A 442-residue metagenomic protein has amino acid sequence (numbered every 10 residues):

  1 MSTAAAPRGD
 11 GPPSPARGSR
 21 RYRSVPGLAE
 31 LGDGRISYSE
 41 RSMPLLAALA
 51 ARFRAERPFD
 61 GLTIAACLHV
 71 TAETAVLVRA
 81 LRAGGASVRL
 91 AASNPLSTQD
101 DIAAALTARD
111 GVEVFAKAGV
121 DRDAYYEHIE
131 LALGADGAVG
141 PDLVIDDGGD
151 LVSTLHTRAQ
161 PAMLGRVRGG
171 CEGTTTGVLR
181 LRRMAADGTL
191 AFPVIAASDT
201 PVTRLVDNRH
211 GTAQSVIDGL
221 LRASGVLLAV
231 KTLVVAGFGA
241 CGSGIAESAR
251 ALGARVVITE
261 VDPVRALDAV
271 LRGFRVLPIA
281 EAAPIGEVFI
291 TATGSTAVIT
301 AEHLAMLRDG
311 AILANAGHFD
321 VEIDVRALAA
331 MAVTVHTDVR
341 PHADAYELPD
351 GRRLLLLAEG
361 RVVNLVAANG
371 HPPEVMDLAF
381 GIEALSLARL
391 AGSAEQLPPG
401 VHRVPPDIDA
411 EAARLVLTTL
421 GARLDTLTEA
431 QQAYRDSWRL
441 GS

Functional and structural regions predicted by a protein language model:
P15-F59, A92-K231: Glycine/serine-rich phosphate-binding loop and adjoining beta1-alpha1 elements at the start of nucleotide-handling
P15-G18, G27-L45, F59-T63, T71 (+4 more regions): Adenosine-phosphate binding glycine-rich loop
A51, R82, D136, G140-P141 (+4 more regions): Rossmann-fold NAD(P) dinucleotide-binding segment
L68-V78, G84-G85, D207, G211-T296: Glycine-rich phosphate/diphosphate-binding loop of Rossmann-like nucleotide-binding domains
G85-S87, V112, M163, F192 (+3 more regions): A short helix->loop->beta-strand "cap" motif at the edges of active sites that frequently abuts
A86-T98, V257-E260: Short internal beta-strands
A92, L143-G148, Q160-T175, L304-E347 (+2 more regions): ADP-ribose/adenylate-binding Rossmann-like module
